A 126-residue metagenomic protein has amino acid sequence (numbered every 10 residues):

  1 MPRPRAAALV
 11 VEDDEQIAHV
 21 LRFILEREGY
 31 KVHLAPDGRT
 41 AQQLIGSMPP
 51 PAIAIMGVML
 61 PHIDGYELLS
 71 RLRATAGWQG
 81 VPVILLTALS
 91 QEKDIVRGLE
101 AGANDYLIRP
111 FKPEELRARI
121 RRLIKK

Functional and structural regions predicted by a protein language model:
E12: Conserved acidic carboxylate
H19-R27: Charged docking surfaces used in two-component/phosphorelay signaling
L34-I53: Acidic, metal-coordinating helix/loop segments flanking the phosphotransfer/catalytic sites of two-component signaling
A35-R39, I95, P113: Conserved Asp/Asn-Gly motif in the active-site loop of CheY-like receiver
G57, T87: Active-site residues of response regulator receiver
N104: Short, glycine/charged-rich "phosphate-handling" switch motifs in NTP-dependent and phosphotransfer domains
F111-R121: C-terminal output helix
